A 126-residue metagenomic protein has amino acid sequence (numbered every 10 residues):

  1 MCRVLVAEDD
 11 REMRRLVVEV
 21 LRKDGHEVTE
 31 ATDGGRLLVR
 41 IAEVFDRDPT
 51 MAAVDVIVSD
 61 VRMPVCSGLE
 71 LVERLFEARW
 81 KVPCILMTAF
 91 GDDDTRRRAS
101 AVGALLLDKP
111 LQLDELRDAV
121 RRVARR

Functional and structural regions predicted by a protein language model:
E8: Conserved acidic carboxylate
R11-T32: Two-component/phosphorelay signaling modules centered on CheY-like receiver
E30-V56: Acidic, metal-coordinating helix/loop segments flanking the phosphotransfer/catalytic sites of two-component signaling
D33, C66-E70: Acidic catalytic/metal-coordinating carboxylates
D60: Active-site residues of response regulator receiver
M63: Receiver (REC) domain active-site loop signature in two-component systems and cognate sites in sensor histidine kinases
E70, E77, F90-L107, D114 (+1 more regions): Alpha4 helix (beta4-alpha4-beta5 surface) of REC/receiver domains from two-component response regulators
